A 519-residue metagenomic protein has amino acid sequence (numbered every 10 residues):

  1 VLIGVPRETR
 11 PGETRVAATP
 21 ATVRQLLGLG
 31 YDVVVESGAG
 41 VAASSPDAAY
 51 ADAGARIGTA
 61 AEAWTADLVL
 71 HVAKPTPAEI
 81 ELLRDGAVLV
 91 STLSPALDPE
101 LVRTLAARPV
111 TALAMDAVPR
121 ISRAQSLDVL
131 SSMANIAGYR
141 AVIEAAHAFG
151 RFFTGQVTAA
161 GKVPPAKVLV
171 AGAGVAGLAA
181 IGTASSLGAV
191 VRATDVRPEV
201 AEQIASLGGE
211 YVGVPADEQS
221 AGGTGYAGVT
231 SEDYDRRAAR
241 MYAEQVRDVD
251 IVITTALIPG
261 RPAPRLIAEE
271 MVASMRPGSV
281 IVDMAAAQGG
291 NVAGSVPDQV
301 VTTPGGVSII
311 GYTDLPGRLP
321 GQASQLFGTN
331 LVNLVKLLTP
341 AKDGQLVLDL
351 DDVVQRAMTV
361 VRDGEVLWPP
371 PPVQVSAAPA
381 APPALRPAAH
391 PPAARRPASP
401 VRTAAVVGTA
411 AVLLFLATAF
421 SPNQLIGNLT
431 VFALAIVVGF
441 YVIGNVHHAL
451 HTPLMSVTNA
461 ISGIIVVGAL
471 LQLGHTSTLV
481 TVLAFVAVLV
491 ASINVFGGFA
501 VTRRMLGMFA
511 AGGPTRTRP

Functional and structural regions predicted by a protein language model:
L2-A107, A114-E144, A148-P164, L178 (+3 more regions): Structural/interface elements that position substrates and couple domains in central-metabolism enzymes
P6-S45, G155-Q245, R395, L416-T418: Glycine-rich phosphate/diphosphate-binding loop of Rossmann-like nucleotide-binding domains
G54-W64, K74-P75, G222-I251, A256-E269: A structured beta-alpha segment of the ubiquitous adenosine-cofactor-binding alpha/beta core
A60, P422-A435, S456: Structural signature of hydrophobic alpha-helical transmembrane segments
L83-D116, I251-I310: ADP-ribose/adenylate-binding Rossmann-like module
D116-V118, S122-A160, P165, A286 (+2 more regions): Adenosine-phosphate binding glycine-rich loop
V347-T418, P519: Phosphate-binding loop/pocket of nucleotide- and phosphate-handling active sites
A460-L470: Small-residue-rich segments of transmembrane alpha-helices in multi-pass membrane proteins, especially helix faces
